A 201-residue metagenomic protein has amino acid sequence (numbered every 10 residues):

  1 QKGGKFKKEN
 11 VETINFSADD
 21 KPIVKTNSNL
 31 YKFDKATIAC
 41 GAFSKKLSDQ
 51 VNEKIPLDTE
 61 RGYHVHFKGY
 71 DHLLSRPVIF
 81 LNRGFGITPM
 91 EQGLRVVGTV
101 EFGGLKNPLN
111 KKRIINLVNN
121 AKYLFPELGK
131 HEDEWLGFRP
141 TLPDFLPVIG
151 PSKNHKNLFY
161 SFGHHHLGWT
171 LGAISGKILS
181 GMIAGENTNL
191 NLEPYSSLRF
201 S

Functional and structural regions predicted by a protein language model:
K2-T13: A conserved beta-strand/loop element that lines the FAD pocket in flavoprotein oxidoreductases
G4, Y123-E127, A184-T188: Generic secondary-structure signature for well-ordered alpha-helical cores
K7, T37, F159-S161: Hydrophobic/aromatic beta-strand patches that form the interior of the parallel beta-sheet core in alpha/beta enzyme
V11, H131-D133, N191-S197: Beta-strand segments within the central parallel beta-sheet cores of soluble alpha/beta enzyme folds
T13-F16, K21, L30-Y31, K35-N157: Active-site substrate-recognition segment that forms the wall of the catalytic cavity or substrate channel
A18, K153-S201: C-terminal lid/capping helical subdomain adjacent to the catalytic/cofactor pocket in oxidative enzymes
V24: A Rossmann-like FAD-binding core segment of flavoenzymes
